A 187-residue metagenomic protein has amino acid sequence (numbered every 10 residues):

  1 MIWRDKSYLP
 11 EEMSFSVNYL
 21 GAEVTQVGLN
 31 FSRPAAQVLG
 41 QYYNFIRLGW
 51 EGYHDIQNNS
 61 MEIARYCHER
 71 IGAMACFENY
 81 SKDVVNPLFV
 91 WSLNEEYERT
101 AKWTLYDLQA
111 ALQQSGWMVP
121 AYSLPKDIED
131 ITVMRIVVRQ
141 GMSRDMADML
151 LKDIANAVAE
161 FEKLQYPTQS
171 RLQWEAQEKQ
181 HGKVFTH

Functional and structural regions predicted by a protein language model:
M1-N86, S92-Y97: Active-site C-terminal subdomain of aminotransferase-like
E12-S14, T100, A147-M149: Short conserved micro-motifs at the rims of enzyme active sites and ligand-binding pockets
F31-P34, P125-D130: Short glycine/proline-enriched loop/turn "hinge" motifs that connect secondary-structure elements and lie
Y66, R70-M74, D107-W117, D153-L164: Generic non-transmembrane alpha-helical segments
F77, Y122-K126: Short, solvent-exposed loop/turn elements at beta->coil junctions and helix N-caps that rim active or binding pockets
F77-M118, V138-Q140, R144, G182-K183: Conserved PLP-binding catalytic core of the aspartate aminotransferase-like
I128-H187: PLP-dependent enzyme catalytic core of the Aspartate aminotransferase-like
